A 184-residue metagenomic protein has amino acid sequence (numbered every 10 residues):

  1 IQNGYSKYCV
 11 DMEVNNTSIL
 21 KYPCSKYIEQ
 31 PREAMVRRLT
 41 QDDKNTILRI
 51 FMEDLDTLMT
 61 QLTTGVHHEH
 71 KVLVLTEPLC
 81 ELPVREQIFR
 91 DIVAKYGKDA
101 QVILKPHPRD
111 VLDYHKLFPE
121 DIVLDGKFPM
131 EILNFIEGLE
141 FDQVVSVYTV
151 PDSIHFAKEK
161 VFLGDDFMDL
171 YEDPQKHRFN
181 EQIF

Functional and structural regions predicted by a protein language model:
I1, V74-C80, K105-P108, K127 (+2 more regions): Structural motif
I1-N16, F135, V150-S153: Active-site and donor-binding regions of nucleotide-sugar-utilizing enzymes
I1-Q2, K7-V10, Q101-P108, D142-V147 (+1 more regions): Short, hydrophobic beta-strand segments that form beta-sheet elements in well-ordered domains
D11-D91, A100-D110: Active-site donor-nucleotide binding/catalytic segment of nucleotide-sugar enzymes
T63-H70, A94-D99, F135-D142, H155-F156: Flexible, charged surface loops at secondary-structure boundaries
F89-A94, H115: Short amphipathic alpha-helical segments and helix-helix/interface helices
D110-F156: Donor nucleotide-activated moiety binding/catalytic core segment of transferases that use nucleotide-activated donors
H115-L117, S153-F184: Catalytic binding pocket for nucleotide-activated donors in carbohydrate/polymer assembly enzymes
